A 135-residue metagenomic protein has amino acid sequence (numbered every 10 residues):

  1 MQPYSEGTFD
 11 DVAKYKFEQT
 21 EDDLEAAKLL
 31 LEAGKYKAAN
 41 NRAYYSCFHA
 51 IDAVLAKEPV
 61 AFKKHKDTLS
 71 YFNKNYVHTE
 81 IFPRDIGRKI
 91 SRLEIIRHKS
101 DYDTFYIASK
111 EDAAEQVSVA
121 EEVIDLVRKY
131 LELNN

Functional and structural regions predicted by a protein language model:
M1-N135: Terminal alpha-helical segments
